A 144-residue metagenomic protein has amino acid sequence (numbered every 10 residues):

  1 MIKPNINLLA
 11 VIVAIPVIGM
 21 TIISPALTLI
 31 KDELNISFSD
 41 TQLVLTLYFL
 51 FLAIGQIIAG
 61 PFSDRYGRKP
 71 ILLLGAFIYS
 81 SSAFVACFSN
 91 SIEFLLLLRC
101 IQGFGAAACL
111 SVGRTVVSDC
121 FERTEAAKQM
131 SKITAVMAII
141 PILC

Functional and structural regions predicted by a protein language model:
P4-F38, A59: Extracytoplasmic
V13, L45, F49, M130-A138 (+1 more regions): Small-residue-rich transmembrane alpha-helices and their cytosolic helix-loop interfaces in multi-pass secondary
T21, C87, G103-S111, I142: Small-residue-rich segments within alpha-helical transmembrane domains of MFS-like 12-TM solute carriers
T21, F49-I57, P141-I142: Residue-level signature of mid-helix packing/kink "hotspots" within the transmembrane helices of 12-pass Major
N35, G67, F88-F94, G105 (+1 more regions): Helix-breaking motifs and short loop linkers at transmembrane-helix boundaries and internal kinks in secondary membrane
N35-Q42, S131: Small-residue hotspots at the loop-to-helix junctions and early N-terminal turns of transmembrane alpha-helices
I54-E93: Conserved MFS/SLC helix-loop-helix module at the cytosolic interface between two early adjacent transmembrane helices
C100-M137: Cytoplasmic helix-loop-helix junction between adjacent transmembrane helices in 12-TM secondary transporters
